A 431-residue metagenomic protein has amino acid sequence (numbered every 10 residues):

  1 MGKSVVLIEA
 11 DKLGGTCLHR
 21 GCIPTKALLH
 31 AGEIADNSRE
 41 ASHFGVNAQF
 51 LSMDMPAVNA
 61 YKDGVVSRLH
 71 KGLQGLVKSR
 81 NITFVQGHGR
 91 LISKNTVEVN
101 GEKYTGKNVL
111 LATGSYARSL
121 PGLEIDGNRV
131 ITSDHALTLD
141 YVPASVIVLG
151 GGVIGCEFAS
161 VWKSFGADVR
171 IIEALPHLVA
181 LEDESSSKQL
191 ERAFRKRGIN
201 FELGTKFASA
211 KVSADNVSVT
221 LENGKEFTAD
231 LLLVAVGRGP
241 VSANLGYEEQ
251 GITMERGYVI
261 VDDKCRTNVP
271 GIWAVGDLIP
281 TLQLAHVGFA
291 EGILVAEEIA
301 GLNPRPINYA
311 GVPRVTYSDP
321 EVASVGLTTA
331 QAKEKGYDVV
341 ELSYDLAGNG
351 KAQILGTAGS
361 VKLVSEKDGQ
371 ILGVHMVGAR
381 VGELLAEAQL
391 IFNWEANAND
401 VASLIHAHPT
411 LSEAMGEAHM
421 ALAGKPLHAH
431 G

Functional and structural regions predicted by a protein language model:
M1-D11, T16, I23, A27-I34 (+3 more regions): Flexible, glycine-rich terminal cap/loop adjacent to redox cofactors in electron-transfer oxidoreductases
K12-L13, C17, A117, L137 (+4 more regions): Residue-level detector of alpha-helix initiation sites
H19-K103, E182-A208, A214, G326-Q331: N-terminal Rossmann-like dinucleotide/flavin-binding domain of flavoprotein oxidoreductases that bind FAD/FMN
C22, T113-D168, I172, N200-F201 (+2 more regions): Glycine-rich dinucleotide-binding loop and its adjacent helix/turn
A35-M53, T83, Y116-R118, T253-E255 (+2 more regions): A short alpha-helix-loop-beta-strand transition element characteristic of N-terminal alpha/beta dinucleotide-binding
N59, G64-H70, Q74, L137-T138 (+6 more regions): Rossmann-like dinucleotide-binding cores of NAD(P)H-dependent redox enzymes
G89, Y104-G114, V148-L149, V169 (+4 more regions): Short hydrophobic core segments
D126-P143, E226-N303: FAD-site-proximal beta/loop scaffold in flavoenzymes
